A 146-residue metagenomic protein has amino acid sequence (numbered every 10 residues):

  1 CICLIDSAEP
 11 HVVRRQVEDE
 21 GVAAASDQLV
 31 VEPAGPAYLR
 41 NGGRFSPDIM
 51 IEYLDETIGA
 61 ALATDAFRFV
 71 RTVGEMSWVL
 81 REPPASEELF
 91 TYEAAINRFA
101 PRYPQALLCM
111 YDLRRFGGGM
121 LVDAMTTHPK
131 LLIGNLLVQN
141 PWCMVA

Functional and structural regions predicted by a protein language model:
C1-A146: Non-catalytic regulatory/interaction regions at protein termini and inter-domain linkers
